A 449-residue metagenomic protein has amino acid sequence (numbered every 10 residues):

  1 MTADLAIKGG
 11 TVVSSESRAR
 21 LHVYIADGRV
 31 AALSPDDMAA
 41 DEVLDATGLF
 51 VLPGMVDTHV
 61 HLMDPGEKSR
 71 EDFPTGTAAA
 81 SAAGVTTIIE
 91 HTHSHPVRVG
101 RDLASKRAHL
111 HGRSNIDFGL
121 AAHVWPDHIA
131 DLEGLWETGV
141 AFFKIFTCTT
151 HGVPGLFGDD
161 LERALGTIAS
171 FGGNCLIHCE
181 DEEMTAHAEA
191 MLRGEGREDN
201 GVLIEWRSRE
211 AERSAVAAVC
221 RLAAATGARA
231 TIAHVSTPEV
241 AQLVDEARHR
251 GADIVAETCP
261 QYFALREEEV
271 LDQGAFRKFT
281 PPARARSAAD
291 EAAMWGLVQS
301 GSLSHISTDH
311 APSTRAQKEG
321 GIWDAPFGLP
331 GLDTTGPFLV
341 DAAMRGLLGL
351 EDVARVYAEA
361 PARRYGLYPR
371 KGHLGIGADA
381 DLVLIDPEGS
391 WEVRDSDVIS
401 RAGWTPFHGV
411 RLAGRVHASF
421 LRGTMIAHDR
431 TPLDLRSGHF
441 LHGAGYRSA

Functional and structural regions predicted by a protein language model:
M1-P53: Histidine-rich, glycine-flanked metal-binding segment
G10, G28, G48, H59 (+14 more regions): Divalent metal-coordination and catalytic microenvironments
L49-R113: Metal-associated gating/positioning segment near the N- to mid-region
H61-R70, T86-G100, L120-D131, F146-L156 (+3 more regions): Divalent metal-binding segments
H109-V124: A glycine-rich helix N-cap at a beta->alpha junction
A130-F146, H151-I306: Histidine/acidic residue-rich metal-binding segments in metalloenzymes
E198-A218, L222-R229, Q299-I306, A311-E388: His/Asp/Glu-enriched, well-ordered alpha-helical/loop segment that forms or immediately abuts the divalent-metal
G321-D324, I376-H442: C-terminal cap of metal-dependent C-N hydrolases
